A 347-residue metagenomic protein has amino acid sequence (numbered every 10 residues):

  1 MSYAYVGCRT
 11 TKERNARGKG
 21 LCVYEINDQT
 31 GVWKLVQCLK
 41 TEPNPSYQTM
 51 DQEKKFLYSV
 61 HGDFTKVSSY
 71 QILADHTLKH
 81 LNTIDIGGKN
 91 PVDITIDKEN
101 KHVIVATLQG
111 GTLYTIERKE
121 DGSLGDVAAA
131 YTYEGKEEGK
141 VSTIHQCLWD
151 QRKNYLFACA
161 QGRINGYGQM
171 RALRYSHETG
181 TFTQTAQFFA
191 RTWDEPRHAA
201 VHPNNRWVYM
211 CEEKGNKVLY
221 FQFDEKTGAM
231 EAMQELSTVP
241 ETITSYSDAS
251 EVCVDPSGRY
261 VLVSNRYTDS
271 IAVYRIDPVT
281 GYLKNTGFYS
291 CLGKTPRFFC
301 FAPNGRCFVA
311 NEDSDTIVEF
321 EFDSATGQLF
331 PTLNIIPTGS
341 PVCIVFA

Functional and structural regions predicted by a protein language model:
M1-S2, E53-K55, E99-K101, R152-N154 (+3 more regions): Short coil/turn segments that connect the beta-strands within blades of beta-propeller domains
V6-R9, R14-N15, S59-G62, V105-L108 (+6 more regions): Conserved beta-strand positions in repeat-built beta-propeller and related beta-rich domains
R17, N44-S46, N90, T143 (+6 more regions): Beta-rich catalytic cores
Y24-G31, Y70-T77, T115-G125, A172-T181 (+3 more regions): Short loop/turn segments immediately following beta-strands, especially the blade-tip and inter-blade linker loops
K34-K40, K79-D85, A128-E137, T183-A190 (+3 more regions): A short beta-strand motif characteristic of beta-propeller blades
L78-D150: Asp-box/WD-like beta-propeller blade repeats and closely related beta-sheet repeat scaffolds
S247-T280, K284-E312: Loop/turn-rich, solvent-exposed surfaces of beta-rich toroidal or solenoidal domains
